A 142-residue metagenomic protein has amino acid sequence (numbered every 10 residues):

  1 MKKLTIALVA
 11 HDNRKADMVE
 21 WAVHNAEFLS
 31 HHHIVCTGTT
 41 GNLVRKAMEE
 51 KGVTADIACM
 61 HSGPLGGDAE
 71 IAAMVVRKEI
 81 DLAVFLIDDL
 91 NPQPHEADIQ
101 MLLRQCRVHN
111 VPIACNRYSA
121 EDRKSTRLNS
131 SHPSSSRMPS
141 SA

Functional and structural regions predicted by a protein language model:
M1-H33: N-terminal phosphate-binding or glycine-rich loops at protein starts, especially the Walker A/P-loop of NTPases
H31-V44: Short internal beta-strands
V35-T37, C59-H61, F85, I113-R117: General beta-strand structural signal in soluble alpha/beta enzymes
V44-A47, R117-R127: Glycine-rich, charge-decorated loop segments at or immediately adjacent to ligand/cofactor-binding or catalytic sites
R45-E70: Active-site rim loops that border cofactor/substrate pockets in soluble metabolic enzymes
P64-R104: Mid-chain, well-packed structural core segment of small domains
L103-E121: Short, acidic/small-residue loops that bind anionic groups at enzyme active sites
L128-A142: Single conserved hydrophobic/aromatic residue that forms the stacking wall/gate of nucleotide- or nucleobase-binding
